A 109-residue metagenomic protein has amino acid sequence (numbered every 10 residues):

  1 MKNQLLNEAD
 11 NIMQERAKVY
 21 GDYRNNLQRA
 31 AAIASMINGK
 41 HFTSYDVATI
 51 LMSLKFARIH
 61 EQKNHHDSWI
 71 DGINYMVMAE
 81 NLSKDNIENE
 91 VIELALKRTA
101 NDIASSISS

Functional and structural regions predicted by a protein language model:
M1-S109: Intrinsically disordered, low-complexity regulatory regions that flank transcription factor DNA-binding cores
